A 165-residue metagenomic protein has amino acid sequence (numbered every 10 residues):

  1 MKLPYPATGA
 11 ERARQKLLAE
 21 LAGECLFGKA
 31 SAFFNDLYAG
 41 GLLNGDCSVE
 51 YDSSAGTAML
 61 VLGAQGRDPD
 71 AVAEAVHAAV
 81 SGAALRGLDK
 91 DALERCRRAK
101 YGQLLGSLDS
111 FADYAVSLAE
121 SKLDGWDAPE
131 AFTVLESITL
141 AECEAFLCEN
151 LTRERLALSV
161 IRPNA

Functional and structural regions predicted by a protein language model:
M1-A32: His/Glu-based metal-binding/catalytic segments typifying zinc-dependent metallopeptidases
M1-T8, F34-L85, K90-I138, R155-P163: M16 family metallopeptidases and their MPP-like homologs
E144-L147, L151-V160: Bilobed periplasmic-binding protein-like "clamshell/Venus-flytrap" ligand-binding domains
